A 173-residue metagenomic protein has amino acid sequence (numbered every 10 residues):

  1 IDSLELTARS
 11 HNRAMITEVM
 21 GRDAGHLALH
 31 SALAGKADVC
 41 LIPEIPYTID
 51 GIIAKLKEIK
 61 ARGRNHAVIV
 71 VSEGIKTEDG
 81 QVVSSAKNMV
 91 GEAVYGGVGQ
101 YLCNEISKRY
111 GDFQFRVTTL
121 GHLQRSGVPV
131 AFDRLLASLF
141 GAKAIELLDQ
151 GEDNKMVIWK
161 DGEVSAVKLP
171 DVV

Functional and structural regions predicted by a protein language model:
I1-Q114: Accessory alpha-helical/coil subdomains and C-terminal extensions that flank or cap enzyme catalytic cores
V94-V173: C-terminal non-catalytic interaction/assembly regions of soluble proteins
